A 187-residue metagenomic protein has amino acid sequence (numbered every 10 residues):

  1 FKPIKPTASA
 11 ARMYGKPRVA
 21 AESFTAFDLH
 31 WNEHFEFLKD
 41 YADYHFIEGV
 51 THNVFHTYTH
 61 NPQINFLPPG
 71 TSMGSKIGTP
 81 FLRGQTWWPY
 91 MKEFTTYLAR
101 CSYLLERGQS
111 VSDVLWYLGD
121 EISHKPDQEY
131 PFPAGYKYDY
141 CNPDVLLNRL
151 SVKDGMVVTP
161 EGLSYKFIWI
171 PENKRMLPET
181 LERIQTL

Functional and structural regions predicted by a protein language model:
F1-L187: Carbohydrate-binding surfaces of carbohydrate-active enzymes
